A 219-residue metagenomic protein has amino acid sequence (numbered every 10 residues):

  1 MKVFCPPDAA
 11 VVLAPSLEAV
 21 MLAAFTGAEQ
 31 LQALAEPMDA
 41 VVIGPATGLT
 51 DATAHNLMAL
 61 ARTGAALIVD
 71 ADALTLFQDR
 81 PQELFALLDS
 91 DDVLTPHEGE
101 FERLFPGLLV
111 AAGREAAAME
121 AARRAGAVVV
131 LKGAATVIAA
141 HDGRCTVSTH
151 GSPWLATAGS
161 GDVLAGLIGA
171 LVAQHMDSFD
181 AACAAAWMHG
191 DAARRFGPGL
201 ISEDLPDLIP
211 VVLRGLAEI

Functional and structural regions predicted by a protein language model:
M1-I68, T75-D91, E98-I219: Small-residue (G/A/S/T)-rich helix-start motifs and N-terminal tracts that mark the onset
